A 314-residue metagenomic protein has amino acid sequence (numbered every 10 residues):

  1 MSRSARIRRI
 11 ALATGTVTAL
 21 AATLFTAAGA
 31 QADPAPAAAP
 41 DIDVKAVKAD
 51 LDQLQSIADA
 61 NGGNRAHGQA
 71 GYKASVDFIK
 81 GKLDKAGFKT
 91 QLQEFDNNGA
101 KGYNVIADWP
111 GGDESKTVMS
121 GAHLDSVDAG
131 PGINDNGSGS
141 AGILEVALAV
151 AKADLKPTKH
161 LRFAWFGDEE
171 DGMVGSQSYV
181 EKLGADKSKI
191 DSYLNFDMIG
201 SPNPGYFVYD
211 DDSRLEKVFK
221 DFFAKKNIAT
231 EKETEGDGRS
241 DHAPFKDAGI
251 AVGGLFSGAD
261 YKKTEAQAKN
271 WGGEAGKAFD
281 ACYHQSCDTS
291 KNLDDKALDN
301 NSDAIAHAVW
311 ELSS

Functional and structural regions predicted by a protein language model:
M1-A32: Secretory targeting and sorting signals
P34-A70, D125-S126, F279-S286: N-terminal capping segment at the start of a domain
D41-I42, F166-K263: Metal-dependent peptidase/peptidase-like ectodomains
A46-A49, Q53, A70-T90, S138-E145 (+6 more regions): Extracytoplasmic/secreted proteins, especially bacterial periplasmic and envelope-associated proteins
D52, S56-P110: A non-catalytic alpha/beta surface segment that caps or lines the substrate-entry region of metallo-dependent hydrolase
D52-A60, K80-Q91, A147-L155, V180-A185 (+5 more regions): Sec-exported extracytoplasmic/periplasmic mature domains
A107, S120-M173, I305: Alpha-helical metal-binding/catalytic segments enriched in His/Glu/Asp
T264-S314: His/Asp/Glu-rich mid-to-C-terminal helical/loop segments that flank catalytic regions of hydrolases
